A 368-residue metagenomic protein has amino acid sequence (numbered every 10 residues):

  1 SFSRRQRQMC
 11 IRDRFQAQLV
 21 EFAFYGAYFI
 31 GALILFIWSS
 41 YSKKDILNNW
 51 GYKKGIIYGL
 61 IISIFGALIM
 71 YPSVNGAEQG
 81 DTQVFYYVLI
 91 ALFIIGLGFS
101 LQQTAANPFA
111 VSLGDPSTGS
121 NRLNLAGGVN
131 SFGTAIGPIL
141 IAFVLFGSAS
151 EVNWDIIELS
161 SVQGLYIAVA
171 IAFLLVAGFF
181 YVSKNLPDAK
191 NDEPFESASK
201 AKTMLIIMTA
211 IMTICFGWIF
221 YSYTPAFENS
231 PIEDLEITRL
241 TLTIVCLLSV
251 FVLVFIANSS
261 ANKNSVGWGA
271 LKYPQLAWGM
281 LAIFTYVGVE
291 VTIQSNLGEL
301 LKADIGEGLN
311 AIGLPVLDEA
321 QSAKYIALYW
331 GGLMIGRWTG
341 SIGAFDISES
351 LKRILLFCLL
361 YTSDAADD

Functional and structural regions predicted by a protein language model:
F2-R7, I11, Y361-D368: Single conserved hydrophobic/aromatic residue that forms the stacking wall/gate of nucleotide- or nucleobase-binding
F22-S40, A327-T339: Central cavity-lining transmembrane alpha-helices of secondary-active solute carriers, predominantly the Major
L33-I61: Conserved MFS/SLC helix-loop-helix module at the cytosolic interface between two early adjacent transmembrane helices
I62-Q79, S363: C-terminal ends and interior cores of transmembrane alpha-helices in multi-pass membrane transporters/permeases
V84-L101: Hydrophobic core of transmembrane alpha-helices in multi-pass small-molecule transporters, especially MFS/SLC-type
L123-I141: Glycine-rich segments within core transmembrane alpha-helices of 12-TM secondary carriers
A170-K190, C215-Y223, L247-S260: C-terminal membrane-cytosol helix-exit motif in multi-pass small-molecule transporters
T213-P231, P274-E319: Extracytoplasmic gate region of multi-pass secondary transporters
